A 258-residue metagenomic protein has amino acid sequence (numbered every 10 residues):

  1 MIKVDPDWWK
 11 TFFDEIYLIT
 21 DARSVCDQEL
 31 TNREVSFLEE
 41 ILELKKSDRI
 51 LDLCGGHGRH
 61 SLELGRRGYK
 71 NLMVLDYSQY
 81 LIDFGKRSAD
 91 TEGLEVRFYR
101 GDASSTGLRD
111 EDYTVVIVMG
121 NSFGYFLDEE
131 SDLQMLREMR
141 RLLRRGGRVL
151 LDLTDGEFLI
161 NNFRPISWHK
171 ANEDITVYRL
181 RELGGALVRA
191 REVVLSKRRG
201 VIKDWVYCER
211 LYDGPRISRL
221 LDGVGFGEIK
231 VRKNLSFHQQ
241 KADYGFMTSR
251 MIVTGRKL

Functional and structural regions predicted by a protein language model:
M1-K45: Conserved class I S-adenosyl-L-methionine
S47-G56: Conserved class I S-adenosyl-L-methionine
S61-S105: Class I SAM-dependent methyltransferase SAM/SAH-binding core
L108-V115: A short acidic, Gly/Pro-enriched loop at the edge of an enzyme's catalytic core that lines a small-molecule cofactor
I117-M119: A conserved beta-strand element that flanks and buttresses the S-adenosyl-L-methionine
L133-R145: A short glycine-rich, Lys/Arg-flanked "PGG" loop and its adjoining helix->strand segment in the class I
L150-R219: SAM-dependent methyltransferase
G214-L258: C-terminal lobe and adjacent flexible extensions of AdoMet/dcAdoMet transferase-like proteins
